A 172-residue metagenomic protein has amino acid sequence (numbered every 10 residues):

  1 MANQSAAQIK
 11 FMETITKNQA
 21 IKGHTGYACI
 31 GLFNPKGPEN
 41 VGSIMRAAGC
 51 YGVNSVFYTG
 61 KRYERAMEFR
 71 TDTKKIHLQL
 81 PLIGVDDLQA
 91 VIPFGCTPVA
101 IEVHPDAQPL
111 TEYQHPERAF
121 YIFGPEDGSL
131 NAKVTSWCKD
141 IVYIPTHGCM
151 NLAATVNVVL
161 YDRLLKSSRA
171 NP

Functional and structural regions predicted by a protein language model:
A2-V103, L164-S167: RNA substrate-binding interface of SAM-dependent RNA methyltransferases
E39-N40, Q108, S129, M150-N151: Residues that form or flank phosphate/diphosphate-binding pockets in enzymes that use nucleotide phosphates
C50, V134-P172: Structured adenosyl-cofactor binding patch, chiefly the S-adenosyl-L-methionine
K61-Y63, E126-G128, P145-M150: Short, acidic/turn-prone active-site loops that include or flank metal/cofactor- and phosphate-binding residues
M67-T71, T111-Y113, A154-T155: Short secondary-structure transition/capping segments
L82, V99-E112, T146-M150, N171-P172: Short secondary-structure transition/capping segments
H104-I144: Active-site/ligand-binding-proximal alpha/beta "capping" segment
